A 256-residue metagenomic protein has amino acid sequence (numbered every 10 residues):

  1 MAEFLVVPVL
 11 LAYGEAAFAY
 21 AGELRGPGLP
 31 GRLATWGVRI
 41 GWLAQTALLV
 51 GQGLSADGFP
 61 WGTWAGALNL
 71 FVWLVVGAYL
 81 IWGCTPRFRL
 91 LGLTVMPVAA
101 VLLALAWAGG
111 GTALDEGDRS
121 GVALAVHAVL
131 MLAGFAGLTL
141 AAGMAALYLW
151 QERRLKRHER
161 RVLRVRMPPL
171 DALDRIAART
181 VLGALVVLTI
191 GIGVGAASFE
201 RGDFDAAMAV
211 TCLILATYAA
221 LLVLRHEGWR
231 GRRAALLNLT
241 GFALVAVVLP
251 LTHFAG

Functional and structural regions predicted by a protein language model:
M1-A16, G134-L138: Hydrophobic transmembrane alpha-helical segments in integral membrane proteins
G31-R39, T63-G66, R89-A100, R233-T240: Cytoplasmic-side transmembrane-helix entry/capping segments in multi-pass membrane proteins
A44-V95, A197-C212: Membrane-interface helix-loop-helix modules in multi-pass inner-membrane proteins
W82-M131: Hydrophobic alpha-helical segments and helix pairs
A125-G143: Alpha-helical transmembrane segments
R154-A197: A mid-sequence, solvent-exposed acidic-amphipathic segment
A220-A243: Interfacial loop-to-transmembrane junctions
V247-G256: Juxtamembrane boundary at the C-terminal end of a transmembrane helix
